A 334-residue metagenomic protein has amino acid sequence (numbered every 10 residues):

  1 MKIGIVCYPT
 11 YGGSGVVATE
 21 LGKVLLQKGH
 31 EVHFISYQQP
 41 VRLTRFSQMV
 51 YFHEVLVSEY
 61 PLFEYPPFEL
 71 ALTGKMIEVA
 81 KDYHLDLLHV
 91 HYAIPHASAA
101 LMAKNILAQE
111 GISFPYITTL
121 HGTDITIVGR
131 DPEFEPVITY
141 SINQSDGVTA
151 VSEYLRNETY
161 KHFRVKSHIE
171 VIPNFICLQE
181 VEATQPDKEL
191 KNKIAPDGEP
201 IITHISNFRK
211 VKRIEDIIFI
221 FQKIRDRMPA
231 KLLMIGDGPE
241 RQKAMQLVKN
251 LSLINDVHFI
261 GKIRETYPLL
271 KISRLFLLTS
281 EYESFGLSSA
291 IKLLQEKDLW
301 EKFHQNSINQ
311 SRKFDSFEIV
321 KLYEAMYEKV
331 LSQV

Functional and structural regions predicted by a protein language model:
C7-Y11, K23-F68, I169: N-terminal strand-loop element at the rim of the active site of nucleotide-sugar-dependent glycosyltransferases
P61-L88, A97-S98, M102, P132-P136 (+2 more regions): An amphipathic, basic-hydrophobic alpha-helix
Y154, F175: Carbohydrate-associated surface elements
V181-P196: A short helix/loop element that forms part of the nucleotide-sugar donor recognition site in Leloir-type
A195-F221: Conserved donor-binding/catalytic core segment of Leloir-type glycosyltransferases
M245-G261: Nucleotide-activated donor-binding/catalytic signature segment of Leloir-type glycosyltransferases, i.e., the conserved
K262, E281: Aromatic "clamp/platform" in nucleotide-sugar-dependent glycosyltransferases that forms part of the donor/acceptor
L299-K313, A325: A short, well-ordered alpha-helix in the C-terminal region of glycosyltransferases
